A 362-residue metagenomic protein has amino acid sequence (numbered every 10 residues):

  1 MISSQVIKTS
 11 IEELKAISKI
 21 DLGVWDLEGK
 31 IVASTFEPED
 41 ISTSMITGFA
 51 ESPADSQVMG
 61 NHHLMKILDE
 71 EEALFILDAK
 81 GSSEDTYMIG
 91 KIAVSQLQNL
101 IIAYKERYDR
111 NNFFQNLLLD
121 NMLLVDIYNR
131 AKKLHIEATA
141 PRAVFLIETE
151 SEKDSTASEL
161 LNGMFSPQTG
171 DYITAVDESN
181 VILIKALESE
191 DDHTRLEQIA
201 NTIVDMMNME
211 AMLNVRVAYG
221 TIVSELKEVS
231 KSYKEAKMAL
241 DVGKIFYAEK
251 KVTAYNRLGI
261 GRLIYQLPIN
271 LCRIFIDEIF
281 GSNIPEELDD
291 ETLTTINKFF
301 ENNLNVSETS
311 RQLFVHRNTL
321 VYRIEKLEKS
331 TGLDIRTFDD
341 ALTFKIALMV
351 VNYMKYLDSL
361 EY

Functional and structural regions predicted by a protein language model:
M1-L117, H135, T169, N201 (+3 more regions): Alpha-helical/coil-rich non-catalytic "connector" segments in signaling and regulatory proteins
L123-V125: Alpha-helix-centered segments that form part of catalytic cores
I127-Y362: Cytosolic nucleotide-utilizing catalytic cores of signal-transduction proteins
